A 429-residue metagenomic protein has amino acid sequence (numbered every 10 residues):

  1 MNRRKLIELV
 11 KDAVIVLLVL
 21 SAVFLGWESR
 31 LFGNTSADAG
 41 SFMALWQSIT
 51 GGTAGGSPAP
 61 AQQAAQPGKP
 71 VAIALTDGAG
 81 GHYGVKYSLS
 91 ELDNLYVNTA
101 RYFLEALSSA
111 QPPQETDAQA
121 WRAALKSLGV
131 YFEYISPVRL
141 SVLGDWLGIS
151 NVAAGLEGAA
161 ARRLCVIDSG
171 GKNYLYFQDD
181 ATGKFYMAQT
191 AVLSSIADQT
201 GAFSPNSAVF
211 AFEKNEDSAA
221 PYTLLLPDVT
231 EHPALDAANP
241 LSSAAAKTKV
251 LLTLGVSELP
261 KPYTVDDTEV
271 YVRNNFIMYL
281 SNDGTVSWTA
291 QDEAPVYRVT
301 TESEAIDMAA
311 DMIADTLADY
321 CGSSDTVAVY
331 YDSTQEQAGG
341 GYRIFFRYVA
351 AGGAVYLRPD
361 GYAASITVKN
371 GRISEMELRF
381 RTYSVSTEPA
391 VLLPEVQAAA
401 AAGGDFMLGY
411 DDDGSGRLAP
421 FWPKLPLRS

Functional and structural regions predicted by a protein language model:
M1-I7: N-terminal Lys/Arg-rich, disordered targeting/topogenic segments
V10-L18: Sec-dependent signal peptide hydrophobic core
L17-E304, L427-R428: Preferential activation on post-signal-peptide N-terminal prodomains/segments of secreted or lumenal proteins
L92, Y96-W121, A238-T253, V296-A338 (+1 more regions): Short, non-transmembrane alpha-helical segments in secretory-pathway proteins
S257-D283, D292, Y297-G353: Secondary-structure-rich domain cores
A309, I344, A364-I366, D405 (+1 more regions): Conserved histidines in hydrophobic membrane contexts and catalytic metal-binding motifs
D332-K369, A401-G404, Y410-D412: Aromatic/basic-lined ligand-recognition segments that form π-stacking hydrophobic pockets flanked by Lys/Arg to engage
L357-L392: Short helix-loop boundary/capping segments
